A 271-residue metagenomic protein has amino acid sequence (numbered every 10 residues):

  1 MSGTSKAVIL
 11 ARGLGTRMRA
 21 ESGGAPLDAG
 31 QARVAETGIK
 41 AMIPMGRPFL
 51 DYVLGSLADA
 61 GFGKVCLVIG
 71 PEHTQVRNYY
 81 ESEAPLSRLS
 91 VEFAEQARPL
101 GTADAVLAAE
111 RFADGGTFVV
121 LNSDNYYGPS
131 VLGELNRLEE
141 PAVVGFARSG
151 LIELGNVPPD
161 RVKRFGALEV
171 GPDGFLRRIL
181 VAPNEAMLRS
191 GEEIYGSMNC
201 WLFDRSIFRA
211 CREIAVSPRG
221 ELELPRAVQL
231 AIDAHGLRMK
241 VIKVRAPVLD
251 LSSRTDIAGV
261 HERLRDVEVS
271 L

Functional and structural regions predicted by a protein language model:
M1-T37, I43-V120, R219: Conserved N-terminal catalytic core of the sugar/cofactor nucleotidyltransferase
S2-A7, I179-L271: Conserved alpha/beta core of the MobA/IspD/sugar-nucleotide pyrophosphorylase nucleotidyltransferase superfamily
A41, S90-E92, F175, R238-K240: Conserved beta-strand segments of alpha/beta enzyme cores
M42, L168-V170, V241: A structural signal for short hydrophobic beta-strand segments in well-ordered beta-sheet cores
Y52, Q75-N78, S130, A227 (+1 more regions): Phosphate- and divalent-cation-binding pockets in alpha/beta enzyme and binding domains that engage nucleotide-derived
A105-F112, N156-V162, T255-G259: Short, surface-exposed amphipathic charged segments that create phosphate/polyanion-binding patches used for binding
S123-Y126: The conserved acidic donor/metal-binding loop of glycosyltransferases
G128-R209, I214: Conserved core of the sugar-phosphate nucleotidyltransferase
